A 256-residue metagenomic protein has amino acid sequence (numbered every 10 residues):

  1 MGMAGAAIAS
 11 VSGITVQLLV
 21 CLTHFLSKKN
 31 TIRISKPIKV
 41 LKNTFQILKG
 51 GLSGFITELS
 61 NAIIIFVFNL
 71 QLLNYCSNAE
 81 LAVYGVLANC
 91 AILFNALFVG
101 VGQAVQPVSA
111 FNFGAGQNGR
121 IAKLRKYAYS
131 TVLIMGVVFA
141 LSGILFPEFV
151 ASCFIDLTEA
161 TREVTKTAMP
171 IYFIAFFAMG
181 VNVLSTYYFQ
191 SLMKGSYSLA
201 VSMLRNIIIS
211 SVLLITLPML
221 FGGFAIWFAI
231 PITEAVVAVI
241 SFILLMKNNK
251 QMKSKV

Functional and structural regions predicted by a protein language model:
M1, A62-L93, F111-N112, F149-T158 (+1 more regions): Helix-terminus/linker motif at the lipid-water interface of multi-pass membrane proteins
M3-L52, S109-A175, L217-V256: Short alpha-helical transmembrane segments in multi-pass integral membrane proteins
A6-A7, L81, G195-L199, I226-W227: Alpha-helical transmembrane segments and their helix-entry boundary regions
S10, I14-Q17, G54-A62, A88-Q103 (+6 more regions): Membrane-embedded alpha-helical bundles that form the substrate/pore pathway in multi-pass transport systems
V20-T23, K39-V67, L72, L93 (+4 more regions): Hydrophobic faces of transmembrane alpha-helices in multi-pass small-molecule transporters and flippases across diverse
C21, I64, F68, V105 (+5 more regions): Hydrophobic/aromatic residues in alpha-helical transmembrane segments
V83-P147, M179-V201: Small-residue-rich hydrophobic transmembrane alpha-helices
I208-P218: Transmembrane alpha-helical segments of integral membrane proteins
